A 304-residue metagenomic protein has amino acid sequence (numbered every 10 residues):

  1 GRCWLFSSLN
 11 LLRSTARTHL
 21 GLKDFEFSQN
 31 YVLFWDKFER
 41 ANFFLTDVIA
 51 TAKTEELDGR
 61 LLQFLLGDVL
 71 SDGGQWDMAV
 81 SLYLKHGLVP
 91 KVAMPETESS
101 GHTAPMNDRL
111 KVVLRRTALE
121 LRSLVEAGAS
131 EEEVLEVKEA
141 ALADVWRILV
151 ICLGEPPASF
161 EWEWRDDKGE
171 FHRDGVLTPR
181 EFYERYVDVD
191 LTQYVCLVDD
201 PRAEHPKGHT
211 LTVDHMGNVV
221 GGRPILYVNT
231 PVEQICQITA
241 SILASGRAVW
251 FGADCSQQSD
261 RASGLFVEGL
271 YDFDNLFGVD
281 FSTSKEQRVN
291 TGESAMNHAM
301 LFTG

Functional and structural regions predicted by a protein language model:
G1, L5-S294: Structured alpha-helical subdomains that flank or immediately precede key functional sites
H298-M300: Short beta-strand or tight-loop elements that sit immediately N-terminal to catalytic metal-binding acidic residues
